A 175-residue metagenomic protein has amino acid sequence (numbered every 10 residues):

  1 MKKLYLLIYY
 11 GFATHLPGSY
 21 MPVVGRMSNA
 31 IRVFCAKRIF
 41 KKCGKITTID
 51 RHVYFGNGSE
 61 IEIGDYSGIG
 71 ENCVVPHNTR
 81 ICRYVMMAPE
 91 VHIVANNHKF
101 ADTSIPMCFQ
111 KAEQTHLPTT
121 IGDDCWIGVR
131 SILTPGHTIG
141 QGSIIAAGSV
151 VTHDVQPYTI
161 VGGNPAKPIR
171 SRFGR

Functional and structural regions predicted by a protein language model:
M1-K45, Y84, H98-T103, K111 (+3 more regions): Terminal amphipathic alpha-helical/low-complexity segments used for targeting or macromolecular assembly
R26, V53-I63, G68-T138, N164-P165 (+1 more regions): Flexible, glycine/small-residue-enriched loop-and-beta-strand segment within the central core of proteins
G136-I169: C-terminal/domain-terminus segments
